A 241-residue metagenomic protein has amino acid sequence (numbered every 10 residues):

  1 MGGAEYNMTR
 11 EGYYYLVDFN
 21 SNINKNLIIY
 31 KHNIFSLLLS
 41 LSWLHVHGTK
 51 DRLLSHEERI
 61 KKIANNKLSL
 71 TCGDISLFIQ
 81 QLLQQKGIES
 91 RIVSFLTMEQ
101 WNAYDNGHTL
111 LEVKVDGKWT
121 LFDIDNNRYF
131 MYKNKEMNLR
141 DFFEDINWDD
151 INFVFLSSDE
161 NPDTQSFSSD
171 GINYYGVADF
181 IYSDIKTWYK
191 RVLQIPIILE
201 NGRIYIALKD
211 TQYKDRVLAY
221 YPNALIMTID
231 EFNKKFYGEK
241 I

Functional and structural regions predicted by a protein language model:
M1-G2, E11, N201, Y237: Feature targets compositionally biased, intrinsically disordered low-complexity regions with long contiguous runs
G2-T71, L77: Secondary-structure boundary elements
E11-N26, E58-K61, Q84, D141 (+3 more regions): Polar/charged alpha-helical tracts
S40-G48, L82-K86, D145, V154: Structured segments of extracytoplasmic/periplasmic soluble domains in secreted or envelope-associated proteins
S69-C72, V93-F95: Short His-Asn-centered micro-motif
L77-D150: Hydrophobic/aromatic-rich core segments of domains that either
T120-I241: His-Asp-centered catalytic microenvironments across diverse enzyme cores, prominently the transglutaminase-like
